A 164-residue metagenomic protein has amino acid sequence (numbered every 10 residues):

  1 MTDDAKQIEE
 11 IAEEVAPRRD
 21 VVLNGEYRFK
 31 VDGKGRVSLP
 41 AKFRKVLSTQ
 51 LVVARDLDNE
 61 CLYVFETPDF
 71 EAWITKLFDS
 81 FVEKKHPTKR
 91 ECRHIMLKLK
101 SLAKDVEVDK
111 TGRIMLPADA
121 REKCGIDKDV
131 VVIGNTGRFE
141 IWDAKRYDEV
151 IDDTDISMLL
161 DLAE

Functional and structural regions predicted by a protein language model:
M1-F29, G33-K34, K42-V106, K110-T111 (+1 more regions): Flexible "stalk/tail and boundary" regions
